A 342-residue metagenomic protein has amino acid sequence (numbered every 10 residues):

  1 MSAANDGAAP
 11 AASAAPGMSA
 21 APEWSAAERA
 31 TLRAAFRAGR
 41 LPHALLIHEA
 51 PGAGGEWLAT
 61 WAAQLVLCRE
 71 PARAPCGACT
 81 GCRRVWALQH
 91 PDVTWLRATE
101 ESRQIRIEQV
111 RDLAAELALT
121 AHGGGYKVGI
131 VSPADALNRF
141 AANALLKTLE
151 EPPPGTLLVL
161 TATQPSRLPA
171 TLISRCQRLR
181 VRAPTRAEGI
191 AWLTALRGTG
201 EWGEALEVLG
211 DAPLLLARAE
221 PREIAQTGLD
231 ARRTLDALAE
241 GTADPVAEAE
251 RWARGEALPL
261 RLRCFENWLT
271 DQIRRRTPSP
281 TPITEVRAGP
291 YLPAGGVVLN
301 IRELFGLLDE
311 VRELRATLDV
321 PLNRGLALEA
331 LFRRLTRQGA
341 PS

Functional and structural regions predicted by a protein language model:
M1-L65, R73, G81-R84, P154-L157 (+1 more regions): Charged, glycine-rich active-site and insertion segments that engage polyanionic ligands
A30-F36, R106-V128, A136, F140-T148: Conserved alpha-helical scaffold flanking the Walker A/P-loop in AAA+ ATPase domains
R40-L41, W86-P91, H122-G125, P152-G155: Short loop/turn elements that form and flank the Walker-type P-loop nucleotide-binding site in RecA-like NTPase cores
P75-I105, S166: AAA+/P-loop NTPase substrate/partner-engagement loops
H90, V110, A142, I173 (+1 more regions): ATP/adenylate-binding site constellation spanning eukaryotic-like Ser/Thr protein kinases, ABC-transporter
T99-I107, A134, R178: Flexible beta-alpha connector loops of hexameric P-loop NTPases
G129-S132, L145, T156-A162: Structural recognition of the conserved hydrophobic beta-strand(s) that form the central parallel beta-sheet of P-loop
